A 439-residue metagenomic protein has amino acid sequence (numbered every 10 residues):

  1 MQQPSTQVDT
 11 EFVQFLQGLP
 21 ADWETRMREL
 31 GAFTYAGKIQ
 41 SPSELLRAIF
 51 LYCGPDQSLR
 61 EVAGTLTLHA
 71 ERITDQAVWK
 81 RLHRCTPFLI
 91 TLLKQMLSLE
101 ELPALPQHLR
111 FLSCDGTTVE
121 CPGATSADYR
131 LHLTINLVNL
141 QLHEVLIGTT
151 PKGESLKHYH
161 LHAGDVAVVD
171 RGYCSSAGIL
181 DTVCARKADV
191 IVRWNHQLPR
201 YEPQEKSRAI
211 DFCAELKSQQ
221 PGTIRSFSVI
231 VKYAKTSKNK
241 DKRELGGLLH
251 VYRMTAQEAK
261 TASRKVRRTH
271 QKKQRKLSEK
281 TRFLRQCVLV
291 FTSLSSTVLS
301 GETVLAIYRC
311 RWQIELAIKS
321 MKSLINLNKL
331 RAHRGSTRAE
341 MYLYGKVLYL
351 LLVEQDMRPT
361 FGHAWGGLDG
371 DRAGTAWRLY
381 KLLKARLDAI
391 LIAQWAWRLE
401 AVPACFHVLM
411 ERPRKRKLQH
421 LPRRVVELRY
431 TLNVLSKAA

Functional and structural regions predicted by a protein language model:
M1-D56, G64, A70, A77-L82 (+2 more regions): Single, function-defining residue in the core of a domain
H69-T125: Active-site- or DNA-interface-adjacent structural scaffold in DNA-acting proteins
